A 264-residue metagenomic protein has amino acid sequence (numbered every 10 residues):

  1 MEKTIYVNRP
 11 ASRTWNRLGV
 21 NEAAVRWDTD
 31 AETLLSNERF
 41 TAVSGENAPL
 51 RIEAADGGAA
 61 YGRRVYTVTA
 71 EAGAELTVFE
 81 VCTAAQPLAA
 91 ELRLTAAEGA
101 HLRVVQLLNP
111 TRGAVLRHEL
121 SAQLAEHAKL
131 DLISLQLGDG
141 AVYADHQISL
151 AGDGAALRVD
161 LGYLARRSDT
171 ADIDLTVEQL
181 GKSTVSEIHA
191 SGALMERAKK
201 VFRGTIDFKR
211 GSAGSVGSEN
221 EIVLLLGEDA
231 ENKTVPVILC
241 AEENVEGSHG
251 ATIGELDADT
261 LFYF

Functional and structural regions predicted by a protein language model:
M1-T33: Short, Gly/Pro- and small/polar-rich lid/capping loops
E2-T4, W27-D30, L35-F262: Conserved beta-strand/loop scaffold segments within soluble protein domains that form the structured core and edges
